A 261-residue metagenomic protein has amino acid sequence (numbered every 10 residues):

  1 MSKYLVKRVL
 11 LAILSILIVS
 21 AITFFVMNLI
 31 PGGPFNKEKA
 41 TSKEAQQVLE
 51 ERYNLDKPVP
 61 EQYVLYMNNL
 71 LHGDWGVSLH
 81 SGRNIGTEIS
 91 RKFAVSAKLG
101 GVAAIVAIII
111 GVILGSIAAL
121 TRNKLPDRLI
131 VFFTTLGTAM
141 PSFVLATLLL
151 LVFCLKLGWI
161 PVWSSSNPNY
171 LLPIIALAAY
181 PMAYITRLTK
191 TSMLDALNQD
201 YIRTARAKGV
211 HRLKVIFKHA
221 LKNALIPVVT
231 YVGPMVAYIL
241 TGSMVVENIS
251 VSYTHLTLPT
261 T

Functional and structural regions predicted by a protein language model:
S2-K3, S90-P126, S142, S165-L256: Alpha-helical transmembrane segments of integral membrane proteins, especially multi-pass inner/plasma-membrane
V9, A45, L49, V59-W75 (+5 more regions): Hydrophobic alpha-helical segments of integral membrane proteins, encompassing both true transmembrane helices
V9, I13-V26, G101, I105-I109 (+6 more regions): Generic alpha-helical transmembrane segments of integral inner-membrane proteins, especially permease/transport modules
S15-V64, G158-L172: Hydrophobic alpha-helical transmembrane segments of membrane transport/permease proteins and related membrane-embedded
T23, M27, P31, A118-A119 (+5 more regions): Membrane-water interface at transmembrane helix exits
D56-V112: An internal, D/E-rich "acidic patch" concept
V131-A183: Generic hydrophobic transmembrane alpha-helix motif, especially the helices
T257-T261: A short, hydrophobic C-terminal helix/tail in secreted or cell-surface proteins
